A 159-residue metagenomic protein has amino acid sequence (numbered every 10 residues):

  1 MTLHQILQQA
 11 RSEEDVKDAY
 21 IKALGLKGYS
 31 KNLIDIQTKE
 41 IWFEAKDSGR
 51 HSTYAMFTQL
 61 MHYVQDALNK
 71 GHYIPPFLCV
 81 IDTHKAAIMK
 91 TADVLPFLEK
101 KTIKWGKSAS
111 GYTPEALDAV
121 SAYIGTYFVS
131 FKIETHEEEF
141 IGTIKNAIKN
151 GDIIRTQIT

Functional and structural regions predicted by a protein language model:
M1-N32: Acidic-basic catalytic patches of nuclease active cores, encompassing PD-(D/E)XK and other metal-cofactor nuclease
V16-A19, Q59-Y63: Alpha-helical scaffold elements adjacent to nucleotide-binding pockets in ATP/GTP-utilizing enzyme cores
Y29-T53, M61, Q65-T159: Charged, often flexible domain-edge or linker segments that flank or initiate folded functional domains
M56: Short, conserved glycine- and acidic-residue-centered signature motifs in active-site or ligand-binding loops
